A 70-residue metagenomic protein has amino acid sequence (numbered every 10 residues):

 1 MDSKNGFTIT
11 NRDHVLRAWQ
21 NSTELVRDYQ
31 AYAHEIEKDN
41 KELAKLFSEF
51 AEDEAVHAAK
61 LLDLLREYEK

Functional and structural regions predicted by a protein language model:
M1-K70: Non-heme di-metal
